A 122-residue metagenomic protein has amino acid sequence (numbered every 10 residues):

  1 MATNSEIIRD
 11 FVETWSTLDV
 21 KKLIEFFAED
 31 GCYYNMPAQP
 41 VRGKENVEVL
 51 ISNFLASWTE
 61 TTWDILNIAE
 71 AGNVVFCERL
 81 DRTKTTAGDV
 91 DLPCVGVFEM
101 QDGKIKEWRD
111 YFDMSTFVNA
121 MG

Functional and structural regions predicted by a protein language model:
M1-E29, G122: Short, low-complexity N-terminal intrinsically disordered segments enriched in polar/charged residues
V20-G72: A solvent-exposed, acidic/Ser-Thr-rich amphipathic alpha-helical stretch
T62-W63, V90-G96: Short, surface-exposed coil-to-beta transition loops
G72-D81: A short hydrophobic beta-strand element
D81-T83, M100: Hydrophobic beta-strand positions in extracellular immunoglobulin-like domains
T83-D91: Short, cysteine-centered beta-strand-loop-beta hairpins and adjacent loop/turn segments enriched in charged/polar
V97-N119: Short beta-strand edge/turn micro-motifs at domain boundaries
